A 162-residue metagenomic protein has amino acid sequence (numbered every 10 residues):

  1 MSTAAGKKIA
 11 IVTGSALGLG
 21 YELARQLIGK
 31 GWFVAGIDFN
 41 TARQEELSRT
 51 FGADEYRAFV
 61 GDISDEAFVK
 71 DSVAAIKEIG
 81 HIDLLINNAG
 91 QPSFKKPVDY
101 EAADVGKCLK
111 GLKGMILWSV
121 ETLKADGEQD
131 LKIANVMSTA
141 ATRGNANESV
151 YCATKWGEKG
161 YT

Functional and structural regions predicted by a protein language model:
S2-F33: Canonical Rossmann dinucleotide-binding motif of NAD(H)/NADP(H)-dependent dehydrogenases/reductases, specifically
T13, I82-G90, G111, N135: Rossmann-fold scaffold of SDR-type NAD(P)-dependent oxidoreductases
S15, A89, S149, G157: NAD(P)H cofactor-binding loop motif with strongest signal on the N-terminal glycine-rich segment
K30-E45: Conserved glycine-rich Rossmann-like NAD(P)H-binding loop of the short-chain dehydrogenase/reductase
A42, V60-D71, A102: The beta1-alpha1 cofactor-binding region of Rossmann-like NAD(H)/NADP(H)-dependent oxidoreductases
K70, P92-L109, N147-V150: Conserved mid-core segment of classical short-chain dehydrogenase/reductases
S119, T154: Active-site helix of classical SDR
S138: Residue(s) in the substrate-gating loop at a strand-loop-helix junction that position the organic substrate next
